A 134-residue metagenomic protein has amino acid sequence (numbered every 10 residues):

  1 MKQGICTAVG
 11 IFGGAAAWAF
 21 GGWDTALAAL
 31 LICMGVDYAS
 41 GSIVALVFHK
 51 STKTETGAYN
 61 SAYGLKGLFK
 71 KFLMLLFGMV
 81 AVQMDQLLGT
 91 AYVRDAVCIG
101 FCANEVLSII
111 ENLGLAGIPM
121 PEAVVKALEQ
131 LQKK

Functional and structural regions predicted by a protein language model:
I11-A16, M79, Q83: Alpha-helical transmembrane segments of multipass membrane proteins
A16-L27, M84-V93: Helix-coil boundary and interhelical linker segments in multi-pass alpha-helical membrane proteins
L30-G41, M74, G78-V82, G100-S108: Alpha-helical transmembrane segments of multi-pass membrane proteins
S40-F48, S108-L115: Alpha-helical transmembrane segments and their lipid-water interface positions in multi-pass membrane proteins
V44-E55, P119-A123: Juxtamembrane helix-loop transition segments at the membrane interface in multi-pass membrane proteins
S51-M74: Juxtamembrane helix-capping/reentrant segments at transmembrane boundaries
L87-L115: Hydrophobic alpha-helical transmembrane segments and immediately flanking/interface helices in integral membrane
I109-A127: Juxtamembrane/interfacial segments flanking transmembrane helices
